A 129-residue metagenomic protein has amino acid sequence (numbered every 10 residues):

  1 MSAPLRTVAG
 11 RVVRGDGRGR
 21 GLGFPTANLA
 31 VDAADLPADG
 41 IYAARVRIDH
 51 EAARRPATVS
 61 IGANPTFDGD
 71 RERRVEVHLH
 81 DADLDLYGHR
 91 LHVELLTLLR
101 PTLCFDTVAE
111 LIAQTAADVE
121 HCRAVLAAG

Functional and structural regions predicted by a protein language model:
S2-G129: Phosphate/ribose-recognition catalytic cores of enzymes acting on nucleotide-derived substrates
